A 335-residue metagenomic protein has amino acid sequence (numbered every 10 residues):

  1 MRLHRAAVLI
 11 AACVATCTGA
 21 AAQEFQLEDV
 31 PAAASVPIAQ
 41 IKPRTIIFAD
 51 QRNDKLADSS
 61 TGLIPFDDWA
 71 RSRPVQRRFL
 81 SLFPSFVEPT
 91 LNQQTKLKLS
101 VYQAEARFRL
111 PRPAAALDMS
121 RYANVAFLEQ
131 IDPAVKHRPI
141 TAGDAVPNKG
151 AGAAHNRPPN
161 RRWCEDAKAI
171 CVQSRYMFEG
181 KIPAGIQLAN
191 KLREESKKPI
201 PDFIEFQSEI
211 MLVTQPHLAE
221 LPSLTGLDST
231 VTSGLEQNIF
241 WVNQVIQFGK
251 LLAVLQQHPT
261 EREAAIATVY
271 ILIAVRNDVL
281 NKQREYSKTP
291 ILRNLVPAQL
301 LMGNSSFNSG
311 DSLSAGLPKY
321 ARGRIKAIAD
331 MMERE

Functional and structural regions predicted by a protein language model:
M1-R5: Positively charged n-region of N-terminal signal peptides that target proteins for export
A7-T16: Bacterial N-terminal signal peptides
T18-A22: Sec/Tat signal peptide C-region and signal peptidase I cleavage site
E24-E335: Eukaryotic helix-grip
